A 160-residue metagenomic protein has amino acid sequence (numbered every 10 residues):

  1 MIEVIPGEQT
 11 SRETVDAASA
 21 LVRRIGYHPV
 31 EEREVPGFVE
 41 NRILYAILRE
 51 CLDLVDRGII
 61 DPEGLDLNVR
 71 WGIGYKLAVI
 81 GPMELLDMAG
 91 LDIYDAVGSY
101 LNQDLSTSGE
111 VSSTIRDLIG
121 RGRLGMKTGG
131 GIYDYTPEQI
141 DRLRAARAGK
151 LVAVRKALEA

Functional and structural regions predicted by a protein language model:
M1, I47-C51, A96-L101: A general alpha-helix detector
M1-T10, T14: Conserved phosphate-handling catalytic cores of large alpha/beta enzymes
G7, V35-E40, R57: Glycine-rich "substrate-gating" loop/helix at the edge of Rossmann-like oxidoreductase active sites
E13-D16, R23-E34, D56-R57, P62-A160: NAD(P)-dependent Rossmann-like dehydrogenase/reductase catalytic/cofactor-binding core
Y27, L44-L48: Structural/interface elements that position substrates and couple domains in central-metabolism enzymes
V39-E40, I47, A89-I93: Mid-domain beta-loop-alpha active-site segment that forms a flexible, acidic cofactor/metal-binding surface
Y45, V55-D56: AAA+ ATPase "lid" subdomain C-terminal helix
